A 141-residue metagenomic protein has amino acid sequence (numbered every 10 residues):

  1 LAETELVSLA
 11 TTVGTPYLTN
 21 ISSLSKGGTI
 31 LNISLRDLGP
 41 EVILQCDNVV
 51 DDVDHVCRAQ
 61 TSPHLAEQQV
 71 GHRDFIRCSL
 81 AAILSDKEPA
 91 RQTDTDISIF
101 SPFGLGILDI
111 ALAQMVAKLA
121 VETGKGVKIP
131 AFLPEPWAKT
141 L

Functional and structural regions predicted by a protein language model:
L1, S25, G39-L44: Short loop/helix-cap segments at secondary-structure boundaries that form the rim of catalytic
A2-I33: Rossmann-fold NAD(P) dinucleotide-binding segment
A2-T4, A138-L141: Short, solvent-exposed polar/charged micro-motifs at secondary-structure junctions
A10-T12, I33-L35, D52-V53, P102: Fold-independent oxyanion-binding glycine-rich loops and adjacent beta-strand/coil segments at enzyme active sites
T15-Y17, L38-G39, C57-R58: Short glycine-rich, flexible loops that bind phosphorylated cofactors or substrates
Y17, L31, L35-R36, S98-F100 (+1 more regions): Preference for short coil/turn "hinge" residues that link or interrupt alpha-helices
E41-T140: Adenosine-phosphate binding glycine-rich loop
